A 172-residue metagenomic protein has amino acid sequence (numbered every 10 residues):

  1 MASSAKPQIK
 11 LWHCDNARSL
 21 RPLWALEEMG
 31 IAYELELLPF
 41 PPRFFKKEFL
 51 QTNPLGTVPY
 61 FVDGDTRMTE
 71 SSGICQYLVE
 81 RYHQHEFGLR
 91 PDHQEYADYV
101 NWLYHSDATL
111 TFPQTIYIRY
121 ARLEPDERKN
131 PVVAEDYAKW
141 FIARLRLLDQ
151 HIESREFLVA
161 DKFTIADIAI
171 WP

Functional and structural regions predicted by a protein language model:
M1-E135: GST-like domain detector, emphasizing the conserved glutathione-binding G-site in the N-terminal thioredoxin-like
S106-P172: GST-like fold's C-terminal all-alpha helical module
